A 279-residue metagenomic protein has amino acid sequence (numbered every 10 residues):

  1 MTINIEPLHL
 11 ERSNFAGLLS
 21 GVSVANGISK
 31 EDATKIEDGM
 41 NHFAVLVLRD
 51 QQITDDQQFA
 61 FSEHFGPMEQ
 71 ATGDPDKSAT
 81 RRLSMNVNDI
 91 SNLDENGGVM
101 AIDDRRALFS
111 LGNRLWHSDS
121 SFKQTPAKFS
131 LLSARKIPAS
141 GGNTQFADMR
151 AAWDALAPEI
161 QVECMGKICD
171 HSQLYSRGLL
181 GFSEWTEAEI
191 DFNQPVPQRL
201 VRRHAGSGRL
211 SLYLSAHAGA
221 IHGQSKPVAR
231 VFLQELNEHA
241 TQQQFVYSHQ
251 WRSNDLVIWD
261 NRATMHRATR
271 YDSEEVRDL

Functional and structural regions predicted by a protein language model:
T2-I258, R262-L279: Fe(II)/2-oxoglutarate oxygenase catalytic core
